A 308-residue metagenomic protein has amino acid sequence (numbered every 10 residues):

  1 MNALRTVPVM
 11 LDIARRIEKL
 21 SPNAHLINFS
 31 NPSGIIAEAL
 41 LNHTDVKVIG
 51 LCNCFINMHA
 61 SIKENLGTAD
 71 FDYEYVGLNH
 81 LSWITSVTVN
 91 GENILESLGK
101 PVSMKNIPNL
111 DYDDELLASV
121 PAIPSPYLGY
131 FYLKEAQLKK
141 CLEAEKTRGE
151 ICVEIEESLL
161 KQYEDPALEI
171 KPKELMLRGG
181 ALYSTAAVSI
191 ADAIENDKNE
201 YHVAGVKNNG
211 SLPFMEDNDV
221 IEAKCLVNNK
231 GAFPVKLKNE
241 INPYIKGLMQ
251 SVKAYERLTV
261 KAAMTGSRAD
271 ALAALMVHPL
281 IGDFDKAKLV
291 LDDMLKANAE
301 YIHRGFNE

Functional and structural regions predicted by a protein language model:
M1-H43: Rossmann-fold NAD(P)-binding glycine/threonine-rich loop
M1-L4, I49, L177, K246: Charge-dense, low-complexity intrinsically disordered segments
N2-V9, C54, L182, S251: Soluble or luminal CAZymes and related metallo-dependent hydrolases
D12, N57, Q250-A254: A non-catalytic, amphipathic alpha-helix used as a structural packing/dimerization or gating element in enzyme scaffolds
E18, P32-I35, N53, A232-F233 (+1 more regions): Intrinsic structural disorder
H25, F29-E92: Rossmann-fold dinucleotide-binding core
K63-E308: Long, compositionally biased stretches enriched for glycine and/or charged residues
